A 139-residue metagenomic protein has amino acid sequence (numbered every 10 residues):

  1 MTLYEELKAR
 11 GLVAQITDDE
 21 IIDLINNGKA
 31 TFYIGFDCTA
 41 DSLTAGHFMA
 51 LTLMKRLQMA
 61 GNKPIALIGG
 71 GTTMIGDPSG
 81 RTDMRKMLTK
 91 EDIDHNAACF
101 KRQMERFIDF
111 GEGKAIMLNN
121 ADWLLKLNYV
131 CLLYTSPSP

Functional and structural regions predicted by a protein language model:
M1-A30: Positively charged, low-complexity intrinsically disordered leader regions
L3, I93-N96, N128: General structural feature for long, well-ordered alpha-helical segments within catalytic domains of soluble enzymes
I21-P78: N-terminal catalytic cores of NTP/NDP-binding nucleotidyl/phosphoryl-transfer enzymes
G76-G80, L127-L132: Short acidic, glycine/serine/threonine-rich loops at helix termini
R81-M87: Short glycine-enriched, charge-decorated loop/helix-capping segments at active-site entrances that position
L88-F110: A glycine-rich helix N-cap at a beta->alpha junction
E105-K126: Conserved alpha/beta enzyme-core scaffolds, especially Rossmann-like or related mixed alpha/beta domains that build
Y134-P139: Conserved small/polar residues in nucleotide/adenosyl-binding loops
